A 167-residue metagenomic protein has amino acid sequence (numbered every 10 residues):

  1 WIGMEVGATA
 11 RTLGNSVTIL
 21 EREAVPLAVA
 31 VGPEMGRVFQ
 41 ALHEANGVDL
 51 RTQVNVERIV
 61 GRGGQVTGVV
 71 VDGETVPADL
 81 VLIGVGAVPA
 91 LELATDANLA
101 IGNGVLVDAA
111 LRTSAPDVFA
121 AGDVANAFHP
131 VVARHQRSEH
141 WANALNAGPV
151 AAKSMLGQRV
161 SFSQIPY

Functional and structural regions predicted by a protein language model:
W1-R58, H140, A144, F162-Y167: Rossmann-like dinucleotide-binding cores of NAD(P)H-dependent redox enzymes
S16, L91, V131, Q158-S163: Short, structured loop/turn "capping" segments at alpha-beta junctions
G61-V150: FAD-site-proximal beta/loop scaffold in flavoenzymes
G102-G104, Q158-Y167: A short alpha-helix-loop-beta-strand transition element characteristic of N-terminal alpha/beta dinucleotide-binding
